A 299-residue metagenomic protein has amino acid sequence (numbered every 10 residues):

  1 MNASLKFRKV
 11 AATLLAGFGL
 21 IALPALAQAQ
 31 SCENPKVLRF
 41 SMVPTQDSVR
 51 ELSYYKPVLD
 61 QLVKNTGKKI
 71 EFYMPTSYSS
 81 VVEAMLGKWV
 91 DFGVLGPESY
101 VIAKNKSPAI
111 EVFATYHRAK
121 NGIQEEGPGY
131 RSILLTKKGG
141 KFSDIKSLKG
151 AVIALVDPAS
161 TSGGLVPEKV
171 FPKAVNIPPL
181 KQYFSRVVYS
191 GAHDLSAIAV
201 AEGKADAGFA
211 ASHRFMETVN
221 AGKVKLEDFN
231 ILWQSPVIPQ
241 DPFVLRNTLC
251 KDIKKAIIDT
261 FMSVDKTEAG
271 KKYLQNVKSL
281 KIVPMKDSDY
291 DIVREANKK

Functional and structural regions predicted by a protein language model:
M1-F7: N-terminal secretory signal peptides that target proteins for export/translocation
A12-A22: Bacterial N-terminal signal peptides
L23-A29: Sec/Tat signal peptide C-region and signal peptidase I cleavage site
C32-F40, Q46-P57, V63, I238 (+1 more regions): An extracytoplasmic/periplasmic, membrane-proximal ligand-sensing/linker region
P35, R39-K64, P75, E98 (+2 more regions): Bilobed "Venus flytrap"/periplasmic-binding protein-like clamshell domains and structurally analogous long
M42-P44, M74-Y78, W89-A109, A114-H117 (+3 more regions): Beta->alpha turn/N-cap motifs
P97-P108, P167-K173, A199-E202, D206-L226: A ligand-binding cleft/hinge motif common to bilobed small-molecule-binding domains
I110-G127, S185, V219-V237: Short beta-strand->loop
